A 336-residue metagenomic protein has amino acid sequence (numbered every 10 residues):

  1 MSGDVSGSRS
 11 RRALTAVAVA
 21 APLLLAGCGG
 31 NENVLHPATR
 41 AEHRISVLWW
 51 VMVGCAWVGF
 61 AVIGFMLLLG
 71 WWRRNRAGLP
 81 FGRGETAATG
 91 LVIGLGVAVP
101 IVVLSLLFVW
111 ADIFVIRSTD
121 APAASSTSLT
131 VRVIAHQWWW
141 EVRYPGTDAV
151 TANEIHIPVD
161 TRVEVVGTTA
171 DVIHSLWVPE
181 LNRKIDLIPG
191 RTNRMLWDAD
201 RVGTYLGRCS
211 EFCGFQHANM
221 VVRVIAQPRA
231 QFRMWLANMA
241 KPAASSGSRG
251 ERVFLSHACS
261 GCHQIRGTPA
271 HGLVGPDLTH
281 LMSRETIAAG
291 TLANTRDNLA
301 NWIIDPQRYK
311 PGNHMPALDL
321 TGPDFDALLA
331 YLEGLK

Functional and structural regions predicted by a protein language model:
S2-V159: Extracytoplasmic entry segments of secretory-pathway proteins
G29, S210-G214, C262-P269, S283 (+1 more regions): Detector for the c-type heme attachment site
S126-S128, T147-T151, R229-L255: Electrostatic cytochrome c docking/interface patches
W138-W140, D171-I173, A230, S283-R284 (+1 more regions): Active-site/binding-pocket entry motifs
E141, H156-P228: Membrane-embedded segments
A170, L255-H257, Q264, S283: Aromatic-flanked redox-active Cys/Sec active sites in thiol-based oxidoreductases, especially the WC-centered
A237-G247, P269-K336: Extracytoplasmic electron-transfer domains, predominantly the class I c-type cytochrome c fold
